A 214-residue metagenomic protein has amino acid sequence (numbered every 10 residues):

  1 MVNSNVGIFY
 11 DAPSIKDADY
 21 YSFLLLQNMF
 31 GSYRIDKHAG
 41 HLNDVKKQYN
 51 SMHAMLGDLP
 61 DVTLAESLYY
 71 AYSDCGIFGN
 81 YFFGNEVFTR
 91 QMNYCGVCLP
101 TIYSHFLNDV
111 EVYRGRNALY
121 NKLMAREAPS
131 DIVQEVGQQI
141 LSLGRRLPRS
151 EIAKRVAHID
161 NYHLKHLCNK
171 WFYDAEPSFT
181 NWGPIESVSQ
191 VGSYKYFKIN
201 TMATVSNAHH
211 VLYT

Functional and structural regions predicted by a protein language model:
M1-G79, F83-T214: Mature, solvent-exposed C-terminal subdomains and processed small-chain segments of exported/organellar
